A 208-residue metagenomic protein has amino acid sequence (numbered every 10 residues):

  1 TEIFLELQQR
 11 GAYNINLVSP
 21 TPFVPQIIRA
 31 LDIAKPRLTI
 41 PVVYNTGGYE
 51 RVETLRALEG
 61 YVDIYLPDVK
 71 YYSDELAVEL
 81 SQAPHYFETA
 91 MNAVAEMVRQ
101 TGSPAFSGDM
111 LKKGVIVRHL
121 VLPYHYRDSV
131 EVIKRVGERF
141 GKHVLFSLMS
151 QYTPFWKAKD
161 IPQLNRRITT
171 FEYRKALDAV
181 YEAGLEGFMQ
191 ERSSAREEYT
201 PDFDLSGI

Functional and structural regions predicted by a protein language model:
T1-I64, S73-D74: Conserved Radical SAM active-site core
I15-R29, A34, Y49-R51, L76-Q100 (+2 more regions): Conserved non-cysteine loop/helix-boundary elements of the Radical SAM core domain that shape
N16-P20, V43-G47, D68, I116-L120 (+2 more regions): A cross-family glycoside hydrolase active-site/sugar-binding cleft signature
L31-D32, L58-E59, S81-A83, P201-S206: Short low-complexity, flexible loop/linker segments enriched in glycine and/or proline with clustered acidic
E59-G60, E88-M91, M110-G114: Short gly/pro-enriched beta-turn/loop segments at secondary-structure junctions
E59-L76, H143-Y152: Non-cysteine beta-strand/loop elements that form the S-adenosyl-L-methionine
Y71-A83, M110-L120: Short, flexible active-site loops
V98, G102-I208: Auxiliary Fe-S-binding modules of radical SAM enzymes
